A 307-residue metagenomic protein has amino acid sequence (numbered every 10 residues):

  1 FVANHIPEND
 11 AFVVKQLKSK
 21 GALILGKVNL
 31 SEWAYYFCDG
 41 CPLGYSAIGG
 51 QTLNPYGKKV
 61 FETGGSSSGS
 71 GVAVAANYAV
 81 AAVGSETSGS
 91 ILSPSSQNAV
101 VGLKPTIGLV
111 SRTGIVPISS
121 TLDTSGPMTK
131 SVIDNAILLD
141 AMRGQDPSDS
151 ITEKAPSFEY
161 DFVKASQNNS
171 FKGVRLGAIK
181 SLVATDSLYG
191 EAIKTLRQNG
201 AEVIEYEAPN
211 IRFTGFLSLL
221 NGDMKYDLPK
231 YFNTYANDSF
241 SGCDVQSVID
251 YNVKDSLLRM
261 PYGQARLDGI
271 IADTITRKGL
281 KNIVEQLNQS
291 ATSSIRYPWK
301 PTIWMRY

Functional and structural regions predicted by a protein language model:
F1, A165, S170-G177, G222-Q289: Short helix-loop capping/hinge segments that flank enzyme active sites or metal/cofactor-binding pockets
F1, D39-S46, T214-D227, Y231: Charged, often glycine-rich, active-site loop that binds/positions anionic groups
F1-S125, S150-E153, I179, P301-I303: Short glycine/serine-rich loop/turn segments
K18, G71-A75, K104, I133-D140 (+4 more regions): Predominant activation on well-ordered alpha-helical scaffold segments within soluble catalytic domains
K18-S19, A75, D140-P147, R197-A201 (+4 more regions): Sec-exported extracytoplasmic/periplasmic mature domains
S19, L23, A79, L188 (+2 more regions): Glycine-rich, small-residue loops and helix-cap segments that act as flexible hinges at active-site edges
K104-E191: A short helix-breaking turn/cap at a secondary-structure junction
E202-F216: Short connector loops at secondary-structure junctions
